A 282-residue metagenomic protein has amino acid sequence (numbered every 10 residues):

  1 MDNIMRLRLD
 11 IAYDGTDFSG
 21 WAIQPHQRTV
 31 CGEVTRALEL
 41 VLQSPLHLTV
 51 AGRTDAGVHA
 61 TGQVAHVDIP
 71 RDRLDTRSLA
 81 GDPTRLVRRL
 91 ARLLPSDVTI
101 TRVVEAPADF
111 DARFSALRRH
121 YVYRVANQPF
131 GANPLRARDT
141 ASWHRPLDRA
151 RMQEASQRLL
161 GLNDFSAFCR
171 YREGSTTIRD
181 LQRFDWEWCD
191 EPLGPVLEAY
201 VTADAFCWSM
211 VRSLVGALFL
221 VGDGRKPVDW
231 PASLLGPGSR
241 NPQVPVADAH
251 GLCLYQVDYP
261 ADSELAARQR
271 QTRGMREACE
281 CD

Functional and structural regions predicted by a protein language model:
D2-D282: Structured-RNA-binding interfaces characteristic of tRNA pseudouridine synthases
